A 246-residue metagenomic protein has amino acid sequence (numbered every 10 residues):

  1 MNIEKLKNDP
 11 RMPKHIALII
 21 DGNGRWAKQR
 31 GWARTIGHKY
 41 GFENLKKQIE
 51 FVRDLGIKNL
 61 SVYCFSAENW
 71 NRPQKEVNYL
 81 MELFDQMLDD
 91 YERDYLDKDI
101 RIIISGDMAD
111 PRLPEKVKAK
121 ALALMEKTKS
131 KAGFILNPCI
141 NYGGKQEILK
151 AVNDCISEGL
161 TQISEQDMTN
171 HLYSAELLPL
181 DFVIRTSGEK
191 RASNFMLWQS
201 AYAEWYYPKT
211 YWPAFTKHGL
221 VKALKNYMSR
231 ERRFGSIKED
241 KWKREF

Functional and structural regions predicted by a protein language model:
M1-F246: Flexible, compositionally biased loop and terminal segments
